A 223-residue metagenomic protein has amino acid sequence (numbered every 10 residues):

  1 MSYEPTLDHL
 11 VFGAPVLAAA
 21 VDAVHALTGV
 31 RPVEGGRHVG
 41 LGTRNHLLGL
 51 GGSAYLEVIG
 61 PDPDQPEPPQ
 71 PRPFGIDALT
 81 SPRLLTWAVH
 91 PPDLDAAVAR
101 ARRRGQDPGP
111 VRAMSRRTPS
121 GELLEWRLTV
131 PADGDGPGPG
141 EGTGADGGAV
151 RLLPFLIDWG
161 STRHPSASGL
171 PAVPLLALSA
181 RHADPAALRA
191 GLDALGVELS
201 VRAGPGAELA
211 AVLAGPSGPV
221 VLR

Functional and structural regions predicted by a protein language model:
S2-L7, F12-R31, L50-R223: Glyoxalase I/VOC metalloenzyme domain signal
E34, G40-S53: N-terminal low-complexity or amphipathic/hydrophobic leaders
V39-G40, R116: Positions that flank functional sites
